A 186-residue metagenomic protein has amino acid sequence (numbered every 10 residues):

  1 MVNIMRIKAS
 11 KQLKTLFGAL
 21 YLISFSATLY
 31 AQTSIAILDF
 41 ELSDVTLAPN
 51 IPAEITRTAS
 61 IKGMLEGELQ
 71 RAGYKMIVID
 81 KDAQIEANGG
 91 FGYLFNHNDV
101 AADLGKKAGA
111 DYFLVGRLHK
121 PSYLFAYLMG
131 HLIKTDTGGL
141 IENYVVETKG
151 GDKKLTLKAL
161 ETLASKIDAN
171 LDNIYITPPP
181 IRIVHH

Functional and structural regions predicted by a protein language model:
I4-F17: Bacterial N-terminal signal peptides that target proteins for export
K11, A27-Q32: Extreme N-terminus of proteins, especially the signal/transit-peptide cleavage junction and the first residues
T15-T28: Bacterial N-terminal signal peptides
Q32-L47, G63-M64, E68-K75, D103-K107 (+2 more regions): C-terminal/domain-edge helix-coil "capping" segments
T46-T56, N88-G92: Second-shell loop/turn segments in exported
T56-K62: Well-ordered, non-membrane alpha-helical segments in soluble/globular domains
A72-V115: Short, solvent-exposed, polar/charged sequence segments at loop or secondary-structure edges
